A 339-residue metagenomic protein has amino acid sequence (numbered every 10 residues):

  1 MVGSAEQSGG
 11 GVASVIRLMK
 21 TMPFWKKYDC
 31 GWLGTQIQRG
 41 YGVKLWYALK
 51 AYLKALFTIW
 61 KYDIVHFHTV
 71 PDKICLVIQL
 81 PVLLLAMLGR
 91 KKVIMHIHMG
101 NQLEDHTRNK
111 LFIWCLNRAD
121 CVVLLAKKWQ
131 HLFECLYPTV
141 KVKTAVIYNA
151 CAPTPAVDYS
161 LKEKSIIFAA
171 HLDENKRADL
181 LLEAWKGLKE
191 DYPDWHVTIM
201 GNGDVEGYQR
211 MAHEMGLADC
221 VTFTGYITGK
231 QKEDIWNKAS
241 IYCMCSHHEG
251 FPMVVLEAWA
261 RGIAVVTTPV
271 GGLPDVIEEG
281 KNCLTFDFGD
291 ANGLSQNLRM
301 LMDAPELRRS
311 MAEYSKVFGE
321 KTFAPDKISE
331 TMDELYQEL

Functional and structural regions predicted by a protein language model:
N117-P155: Donor nucleotide-sugar binding/catalytic pocket of nucleotide-sugar-dependent glycosyltransferases
D158-G187, T198-M200: Conserved donor-binding/catalytic core segment of Leloir-type glycosyltransferases
Q209-I227: Nucleotide-activated donor-binding/catalytic signature segment of Leloir-type glycosyltransferases, i.e., the conserved
Y226-I227, D234-A239: Short alpha-helical donor nucleotide-sugar binding micro-motif in glycosyltransferases
H247: Aromatic "clamp/platform" in nucleotide-sugar-dependent glycosyltransferases that forms part of the donor/acceptor
A264-T267: Short hydrophobic beta-strand element within catalytic cores of glycosyltransferases and related nucleotide-activated
E279-G280, L284-A291, M300-P305: Conserved acidic donor-binding segment of nucleotide-sugar-dependent glycosyltransferases
G293, M300, L307-T322, I328-E334: A short, well-ordered alpha-helix in the C-terminal region of glycosyltransferases
